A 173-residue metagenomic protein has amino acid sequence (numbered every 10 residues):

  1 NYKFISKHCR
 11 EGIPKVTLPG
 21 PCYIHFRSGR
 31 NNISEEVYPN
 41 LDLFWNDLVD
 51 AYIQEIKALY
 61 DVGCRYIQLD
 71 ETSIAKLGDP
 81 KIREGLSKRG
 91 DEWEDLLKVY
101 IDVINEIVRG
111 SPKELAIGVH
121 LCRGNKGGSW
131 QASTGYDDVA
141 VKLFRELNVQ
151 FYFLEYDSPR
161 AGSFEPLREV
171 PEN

Functional and structural regions predicted by a protein language model:
N1-N173: Domain-level signal for soluble alpha/beta catalytic cores
